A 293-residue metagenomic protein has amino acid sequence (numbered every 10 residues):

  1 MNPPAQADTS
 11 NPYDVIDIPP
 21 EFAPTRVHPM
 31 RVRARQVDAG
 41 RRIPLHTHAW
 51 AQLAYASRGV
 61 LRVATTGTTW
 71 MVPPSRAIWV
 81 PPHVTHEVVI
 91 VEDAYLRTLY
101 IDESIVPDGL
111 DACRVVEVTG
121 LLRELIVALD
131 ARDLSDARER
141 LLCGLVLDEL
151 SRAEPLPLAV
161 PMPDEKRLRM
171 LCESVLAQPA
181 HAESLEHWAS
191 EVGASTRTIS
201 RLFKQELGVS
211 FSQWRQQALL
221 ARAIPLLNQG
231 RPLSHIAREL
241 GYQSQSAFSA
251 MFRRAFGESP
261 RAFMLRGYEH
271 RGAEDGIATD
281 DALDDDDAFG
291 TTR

Functional and structural regions predicted by a protein language model:
M1-V60, G276-I277, T292: Generic protein-terminus/edge-of-domain signal
G67-P81: Short acidic-glycine-tyrosine-enriched beta hairpin
S75, I199, F203, A247-F248 (+1 more regions): Short hydrophobic/aromatic patch on the recognition helix
H83-V106, D111-C113: Ligand-binding loop in jelly-roll beta-barrel domains
V115-A182, E186-S190: An amphipathic alpha-helical interaction segment
P161-Q213, Q229-Q243: DNA-binding recognition helix and immediately preceding turn/loop of helix-turn-helix/winged-helix domains
E186, Q205-Q245, L265-R293: Terminal helix-turn-helix DNA-binding modules in bacterial transcription factors
F203-S210, M251-F263: A secondary-structure capping/hinge motif
